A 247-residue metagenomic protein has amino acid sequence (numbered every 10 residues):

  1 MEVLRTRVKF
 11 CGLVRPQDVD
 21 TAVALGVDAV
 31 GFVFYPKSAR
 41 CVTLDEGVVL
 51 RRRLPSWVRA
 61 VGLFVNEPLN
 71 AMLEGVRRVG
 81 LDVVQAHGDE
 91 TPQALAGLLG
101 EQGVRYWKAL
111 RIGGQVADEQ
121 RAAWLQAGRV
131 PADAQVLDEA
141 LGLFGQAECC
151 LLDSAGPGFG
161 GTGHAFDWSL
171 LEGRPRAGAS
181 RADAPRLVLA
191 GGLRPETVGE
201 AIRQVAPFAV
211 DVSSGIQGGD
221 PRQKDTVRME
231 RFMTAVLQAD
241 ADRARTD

Functional and structural regions predicted by a protein language model:
M1-T6: Extreme N-terminus of proteins, especially the signal/transit-peptide cleavage junction and the first residues
V8-Q17: N-terminal basic/disordered segments at the start of proteins
G12, G26, G80, G192 (+1 more regions): Conserved functional loop/turn residues at catalytic and ligand-binding sites
A22, V84, C150, V212 (+1 more regions): Residue-level signal for inorganic ion chemistry
V23-G26, V76-R77, L143, I202-R203: Non-catalytic positions within long, well-ordered alpha-helices that form the structural scaffold/packing of enzyme
V27-S38, Q85-T91, A155-G156, Q204-E230: Glycine-rich phosphate-binding active-site loops on the catalytic face of alpha/beta enzymes
F34-S38, R51-T197, Q217: Conserved anion-binding
D45-L54, G97-L98, S213-D247: C-terminal helical cap(s) of enzyme catalytic domains, especially alpha/beta-barrels
